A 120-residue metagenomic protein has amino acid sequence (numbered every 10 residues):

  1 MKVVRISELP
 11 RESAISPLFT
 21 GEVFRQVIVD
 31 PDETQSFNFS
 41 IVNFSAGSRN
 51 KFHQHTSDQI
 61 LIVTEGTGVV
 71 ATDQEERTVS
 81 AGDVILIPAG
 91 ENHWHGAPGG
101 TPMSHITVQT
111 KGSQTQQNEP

Functional and structural regions predicted by a protein language model:
M1-S36, Q116-P120: A short, N-terminal "cap"/entry segment at the start of jelly-roll beta-barrel domains of the cupin/DSBH fold
P31, R49-H55, G96-P98, Q117-N118: Short histidine-centered beta-strand/loop micro-motifs that create catalytic or ligand/metal-coordination sites
S40-H55, A89: Conserved short histidine dyad/triad with adjacent acidic residue
N50-F52, V70-A71, I87, N92-G99: Short beta-strand His + acidic residue motifs that chelate non-heme Fe in jelly-roll/DSBH and cupin folds
S57-V69, D73-Q74: Glycine- and acidic-residue-biased ligand/ion/polar-headgroup-sensing regions
Q74-G90: Short acidic-glycine-tyrosine-enriched beta hairpin
L86, G100-N118: A short hydrophobic beta-strand segment most commonly corresponding to one strand of the jelly-roll/cupin
